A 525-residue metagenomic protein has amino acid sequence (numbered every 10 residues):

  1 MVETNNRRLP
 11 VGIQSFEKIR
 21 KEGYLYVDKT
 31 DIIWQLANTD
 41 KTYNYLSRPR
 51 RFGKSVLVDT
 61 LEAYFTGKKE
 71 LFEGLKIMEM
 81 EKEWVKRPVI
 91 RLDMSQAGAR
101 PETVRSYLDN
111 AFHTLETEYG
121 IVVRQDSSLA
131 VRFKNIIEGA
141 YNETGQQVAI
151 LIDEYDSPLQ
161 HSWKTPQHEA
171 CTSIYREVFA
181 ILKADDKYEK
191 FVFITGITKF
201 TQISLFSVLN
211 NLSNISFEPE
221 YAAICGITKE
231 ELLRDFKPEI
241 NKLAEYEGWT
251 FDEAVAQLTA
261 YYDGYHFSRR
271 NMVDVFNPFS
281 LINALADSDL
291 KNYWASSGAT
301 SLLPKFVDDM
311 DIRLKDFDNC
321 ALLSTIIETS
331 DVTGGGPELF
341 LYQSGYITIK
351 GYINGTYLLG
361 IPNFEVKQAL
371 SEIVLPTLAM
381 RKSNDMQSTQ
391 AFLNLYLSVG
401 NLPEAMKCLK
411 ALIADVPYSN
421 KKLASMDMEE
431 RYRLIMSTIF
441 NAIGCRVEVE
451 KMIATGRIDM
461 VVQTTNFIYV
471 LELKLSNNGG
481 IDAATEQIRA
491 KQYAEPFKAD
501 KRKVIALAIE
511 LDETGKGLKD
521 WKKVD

Functional and structural regions predicted by a protein language model:
M1-M428, I443-C445: Phosphate-binding site recognition
A140-T144, I439-T465: Active-site metal-binding core of divalent-cation-utilizing nuclease and nuclease-like domains
A149, F467-L471, I505: Structural motif
E169-Y175, L475-A494: Mg2+/Mn2+-dependent nuclease catalytic core
V178-D185, L339-I347, S437-A442, Q487-L507: Metal-dependent nuclease catalytic cores in nucleic-acid-processing enzymes, especially RNase H-like/related
E430, L434-T438, I468, E486: Feature representing long, continuous alpha-helical segments
M436, M460-V462, N466-N477, K491: Conserved catalytic cores of phosphodiester-cleaving nucleases, focusing on short active-site segments
P496, D500-D525: Domain-level recognition of nuclease-like catalytic cores that cleave nucleotide substrates
